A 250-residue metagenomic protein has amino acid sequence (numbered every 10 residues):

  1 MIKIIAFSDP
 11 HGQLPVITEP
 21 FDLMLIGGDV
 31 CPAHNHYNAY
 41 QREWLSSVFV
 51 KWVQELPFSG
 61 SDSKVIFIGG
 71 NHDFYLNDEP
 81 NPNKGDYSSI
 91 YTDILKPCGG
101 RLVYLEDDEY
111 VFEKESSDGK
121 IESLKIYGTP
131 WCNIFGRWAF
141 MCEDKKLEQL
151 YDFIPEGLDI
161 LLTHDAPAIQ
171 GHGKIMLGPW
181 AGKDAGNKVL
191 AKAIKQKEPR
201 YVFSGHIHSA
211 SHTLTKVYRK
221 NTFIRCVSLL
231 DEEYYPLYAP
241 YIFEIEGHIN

Functional and structural regions predicted by a protein language model:
M1-I4: Extreme N-terminal starter segment of soluble prokaryotic enzymes
A6-S8, M24-D29, K64-N71, Y104-D107 (+3 more regions): Active-site neighborhood of phospho(di)ester-bond hydrolases with catalytic His/Asp-centered motifs
F7-S116: Core catalytic region of metal-dependent phosphoesterases/phosphodiesterases, especially metallo-beta-lactamase-like
H11-G12, C31, H72-F74, W131-I134 (+3 more regions): Short, solvent-exposed loop/turn segments at secondary-structure junctions
C31, H36-V48, N83-G85, G157-E198: Active-site-proximal segments of metal-dependent phosphoesterases and phosphodiesterases across multiple
Y110-D118, E122, K192-K197, Y201 (+1 more regions): Binuclear metal-dependent phosphoesterase catalytic core
E122-I160, P179-V189: Binuclear metal-dependent hydrolase catalytic cores centered on His/Asp/Glu-rich metal-binding motifs
G136-M141, D165, Q170-L177, T213-T215 (+1 more regions): A short secondary-structure junction signal
